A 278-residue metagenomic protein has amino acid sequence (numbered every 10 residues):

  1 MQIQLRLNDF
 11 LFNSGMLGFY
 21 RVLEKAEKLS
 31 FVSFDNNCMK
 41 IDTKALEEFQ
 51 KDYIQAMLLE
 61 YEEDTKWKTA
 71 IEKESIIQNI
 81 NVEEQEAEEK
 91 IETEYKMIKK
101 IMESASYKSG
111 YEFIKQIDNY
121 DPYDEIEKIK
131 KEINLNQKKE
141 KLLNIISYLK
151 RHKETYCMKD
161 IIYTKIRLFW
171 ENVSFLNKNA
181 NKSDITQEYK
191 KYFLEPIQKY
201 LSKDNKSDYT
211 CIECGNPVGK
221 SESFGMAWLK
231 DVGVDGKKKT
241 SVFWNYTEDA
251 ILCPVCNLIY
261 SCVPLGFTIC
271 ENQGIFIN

Functional and structural regions predicted by a protein language model:
M1-Y209: N-terminal alpha-helical interaction blocks
E24, G225, G266-C270: General "foldedness" signal
N181-D184, S223-M226, E248: N-terminal start-of-chain detector that recognizes signal peptides and the immediate post-cleavage beginning
I197-L201, C214, V218, Y260 (+1 more regions): Hydrophobic, Leu/Ile/Phe/Ala-enriched alpha-helical segments that form helix-helix packing faces
Y200, Y209-C211, I251, I275: A broad, low-specificity signal marking well-ordered, structured residues that form hydrophobic/aromatic
S207-D208, G215-F243: Short recognition patches in nucleic-acid-associated and regulatory proteins
C211-G215, C253-C256: Short cysteine-rich clusters marking metal-coordination/redox-active sites
G233-N278: Domain-exit/linker segments immediately C-terminal to small folded modules
